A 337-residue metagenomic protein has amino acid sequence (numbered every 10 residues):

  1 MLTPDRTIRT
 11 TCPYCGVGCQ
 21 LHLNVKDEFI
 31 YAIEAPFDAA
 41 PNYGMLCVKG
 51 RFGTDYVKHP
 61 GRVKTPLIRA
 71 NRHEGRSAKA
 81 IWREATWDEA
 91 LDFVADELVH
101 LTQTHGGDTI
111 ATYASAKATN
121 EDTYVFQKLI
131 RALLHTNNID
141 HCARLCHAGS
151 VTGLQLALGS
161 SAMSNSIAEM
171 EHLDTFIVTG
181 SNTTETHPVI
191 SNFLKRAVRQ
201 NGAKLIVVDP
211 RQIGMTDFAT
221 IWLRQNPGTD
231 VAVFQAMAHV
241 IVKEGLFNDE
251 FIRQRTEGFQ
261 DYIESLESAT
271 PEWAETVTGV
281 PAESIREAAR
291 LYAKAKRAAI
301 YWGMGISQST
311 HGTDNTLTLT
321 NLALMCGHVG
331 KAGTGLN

Functional and structural regions predicted by a protein language model:
M1-E244, W273, P281, A323: N-terminal export/assembly segments and adjacent metallocofactor-ligating motifs of anaerobic energy-metabolism
H105-T109, F247-I252, A299, G330-N337: Flexible, glycine/charged-enriched surface loops at secondary-structure junctions
L173, Q200-N201, A269, K294-K296 (+1 more regions): Structured helix-beta-strand junction loops
G245-A274: Internal, active-site/partner-interface "lid" segment
I263-S265, R286-K296: Core structural elements
Y292-N337: A glycine-rich, hydrophobic/aromatic-adjacent loop/helix-cap motif
